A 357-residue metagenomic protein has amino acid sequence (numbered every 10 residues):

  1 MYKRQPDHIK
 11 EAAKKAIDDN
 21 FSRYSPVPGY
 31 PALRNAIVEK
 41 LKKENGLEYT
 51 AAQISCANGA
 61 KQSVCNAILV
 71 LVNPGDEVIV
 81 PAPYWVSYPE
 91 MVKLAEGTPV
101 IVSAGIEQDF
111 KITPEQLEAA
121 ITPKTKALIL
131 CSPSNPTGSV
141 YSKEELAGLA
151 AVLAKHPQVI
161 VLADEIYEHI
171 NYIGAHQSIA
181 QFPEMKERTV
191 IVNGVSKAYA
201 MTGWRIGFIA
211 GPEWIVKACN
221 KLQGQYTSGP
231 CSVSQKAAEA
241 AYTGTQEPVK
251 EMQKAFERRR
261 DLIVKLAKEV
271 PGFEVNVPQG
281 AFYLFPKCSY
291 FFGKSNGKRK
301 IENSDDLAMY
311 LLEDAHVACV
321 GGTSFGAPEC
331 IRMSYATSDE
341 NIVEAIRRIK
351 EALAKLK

Functional and structural regions predicted by a protein language model:
K3-A16, L47-K357: PLP-dependent class I/II
I17, R23-A57: Conserved N-terminal alpha-helix of the aminotransferase class I/II PLP-enzyme fold
S22-S25, K221-Q223: A ubiquitous short alpha-helical element
